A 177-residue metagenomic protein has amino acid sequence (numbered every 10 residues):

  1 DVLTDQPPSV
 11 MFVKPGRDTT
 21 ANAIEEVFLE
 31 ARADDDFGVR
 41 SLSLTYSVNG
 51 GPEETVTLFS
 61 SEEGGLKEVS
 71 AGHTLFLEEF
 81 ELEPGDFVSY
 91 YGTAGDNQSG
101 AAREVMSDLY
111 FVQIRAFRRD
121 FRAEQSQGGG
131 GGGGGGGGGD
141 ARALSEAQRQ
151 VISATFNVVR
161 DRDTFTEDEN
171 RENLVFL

Functional and structural regions predicted by a protein language model:
D1-L177: Extracytoplasmic/secretory ectodomains and luminal regions
